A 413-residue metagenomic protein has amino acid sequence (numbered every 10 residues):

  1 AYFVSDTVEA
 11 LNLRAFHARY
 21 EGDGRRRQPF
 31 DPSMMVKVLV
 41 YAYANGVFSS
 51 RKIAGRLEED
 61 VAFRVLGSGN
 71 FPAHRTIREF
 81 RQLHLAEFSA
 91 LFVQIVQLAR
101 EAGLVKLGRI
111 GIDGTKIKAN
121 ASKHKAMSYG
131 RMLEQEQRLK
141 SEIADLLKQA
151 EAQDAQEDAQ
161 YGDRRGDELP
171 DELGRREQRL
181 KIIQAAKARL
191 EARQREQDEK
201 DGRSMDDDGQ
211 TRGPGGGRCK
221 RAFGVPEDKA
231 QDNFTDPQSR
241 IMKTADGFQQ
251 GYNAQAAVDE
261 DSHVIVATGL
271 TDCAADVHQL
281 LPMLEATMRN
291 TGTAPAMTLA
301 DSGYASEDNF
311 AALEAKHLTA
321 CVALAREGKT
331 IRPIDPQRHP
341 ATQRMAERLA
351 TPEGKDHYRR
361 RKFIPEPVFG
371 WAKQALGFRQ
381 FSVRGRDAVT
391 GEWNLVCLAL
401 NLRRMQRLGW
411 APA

Functional and structural regions predicted by a protein language model:
A1-V40, N45: Basic, short loop/linker segments at the boundary and entry of helix-turn-helix/winged-helix-like folds
A10-A15, D60, R64, A375: A short secondary-structure junction motif
R26-Q28, I53, V65-L66: A short, ordered amphipathic alpha-helix with a cationic face
L39, G46-E59, G69-A413: Anion-binding and metal-coordination hotspots
